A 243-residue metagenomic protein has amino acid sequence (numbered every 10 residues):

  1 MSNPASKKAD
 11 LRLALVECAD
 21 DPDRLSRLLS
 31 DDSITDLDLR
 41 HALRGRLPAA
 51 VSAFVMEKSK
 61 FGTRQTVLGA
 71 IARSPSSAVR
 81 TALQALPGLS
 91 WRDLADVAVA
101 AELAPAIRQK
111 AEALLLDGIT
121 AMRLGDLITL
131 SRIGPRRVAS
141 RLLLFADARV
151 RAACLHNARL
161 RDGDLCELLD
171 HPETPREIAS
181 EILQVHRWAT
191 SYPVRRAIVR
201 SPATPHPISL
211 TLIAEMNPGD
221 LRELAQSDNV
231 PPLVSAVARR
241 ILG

Functional and structural regions predicted by a protein language model:
M1-G243: Alpha-helical scaffold segments
